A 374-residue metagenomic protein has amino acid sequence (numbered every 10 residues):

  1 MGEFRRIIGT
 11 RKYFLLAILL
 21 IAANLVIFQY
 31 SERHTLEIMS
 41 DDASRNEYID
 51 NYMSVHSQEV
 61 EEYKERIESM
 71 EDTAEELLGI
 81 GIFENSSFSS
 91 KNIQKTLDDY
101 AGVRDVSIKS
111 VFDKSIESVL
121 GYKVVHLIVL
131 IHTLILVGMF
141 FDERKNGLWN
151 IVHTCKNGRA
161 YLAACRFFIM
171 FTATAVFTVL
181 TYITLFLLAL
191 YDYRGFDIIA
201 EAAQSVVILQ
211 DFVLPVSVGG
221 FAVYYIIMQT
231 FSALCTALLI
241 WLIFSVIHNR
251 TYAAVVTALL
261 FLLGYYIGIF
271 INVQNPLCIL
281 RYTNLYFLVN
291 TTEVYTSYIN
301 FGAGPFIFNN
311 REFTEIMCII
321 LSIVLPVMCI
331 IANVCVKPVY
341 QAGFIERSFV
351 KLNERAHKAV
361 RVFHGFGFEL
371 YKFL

Functional and structural regions predicted by a protein language model:
M1-L16, R166, E346-L374: Aromatic- and glycine-rich beta-strand/loop motifs that create alpha-glucan
M1-R6, V137-A173, G365-F373: Helix-loop-helix units of permease transmembrane domains in multi-pass membrane transporters, especially ABC
G9-Q29, V129-L130, Y265, I269 (+1 more regions): N-terminal signal-anchor/first transmembrane alpha helix
K12, G158-R159, N249-A254: Membrane-helix interface segments
Y13, A23-N24, G158, M170 (+2 more regions): Short, solvent-exposed loop/turn segments at secondary-structure junctions
A17, N150, A163, A253-A254: Hydrophobic/aromatic positions within or immediately flanking transmembrane alpha-helices of multi-pass small-molecule
L20-A74, N85-E143, A163-N249, N290 (+1 more regions): Secretory targeting signals
H34, I38-M39, A43, G195-F221 (+1 more regions): Terminal transmembrane helical anchor/hairpin motif
